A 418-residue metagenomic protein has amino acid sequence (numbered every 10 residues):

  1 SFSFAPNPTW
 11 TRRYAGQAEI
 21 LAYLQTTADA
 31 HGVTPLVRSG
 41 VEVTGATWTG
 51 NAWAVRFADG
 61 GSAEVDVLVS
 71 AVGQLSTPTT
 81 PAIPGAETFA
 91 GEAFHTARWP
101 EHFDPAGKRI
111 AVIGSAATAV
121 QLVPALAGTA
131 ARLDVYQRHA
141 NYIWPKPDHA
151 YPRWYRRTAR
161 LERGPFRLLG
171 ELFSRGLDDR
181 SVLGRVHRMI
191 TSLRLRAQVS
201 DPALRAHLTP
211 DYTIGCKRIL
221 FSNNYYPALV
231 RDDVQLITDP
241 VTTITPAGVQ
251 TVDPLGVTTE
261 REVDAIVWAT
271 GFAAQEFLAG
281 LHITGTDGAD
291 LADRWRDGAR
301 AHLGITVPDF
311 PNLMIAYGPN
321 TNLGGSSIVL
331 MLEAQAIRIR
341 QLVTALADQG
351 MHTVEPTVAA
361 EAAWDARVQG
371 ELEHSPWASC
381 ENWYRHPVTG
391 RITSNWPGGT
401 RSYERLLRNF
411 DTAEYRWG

Functional and structural regions predicted by a protein language model:
S1-T34, Q137-R138, A197-V199, A203: Beta1-alpha1 glycine-rich phosphate/pyrophosphate-binding loop at the start of Rossmann-like nucleotide-binding domains
N7-T26, R38, I113, D179-H187 (+1 more regions): Short beta-strand to alpha-helix junction loop
R12-S76, T243: Feature captures the FAD/FMN-dependent oxidoreductase FAD-binding
V43, S62-L75, I110-I113, L133 (+3 more regions): Short hydrophobic core segments
G45-A63, G91-E92, T242-R261, I266: Conserved beta-strand-loop-beta-strand element in the redox core of flavoprotein oxidoreductases
A63, L68-S200, V234-Q235, D290 (+1 more regions): Rossmann-like dinucleotide-binding core of oxidoreductases
A265, A269-V343: Glycine/threonine-rich phosphate-binding loop and adjacent beta-strand/alpha-helix elements that clamp
L330, I337-G418: C-terminal active-site-capping segments
